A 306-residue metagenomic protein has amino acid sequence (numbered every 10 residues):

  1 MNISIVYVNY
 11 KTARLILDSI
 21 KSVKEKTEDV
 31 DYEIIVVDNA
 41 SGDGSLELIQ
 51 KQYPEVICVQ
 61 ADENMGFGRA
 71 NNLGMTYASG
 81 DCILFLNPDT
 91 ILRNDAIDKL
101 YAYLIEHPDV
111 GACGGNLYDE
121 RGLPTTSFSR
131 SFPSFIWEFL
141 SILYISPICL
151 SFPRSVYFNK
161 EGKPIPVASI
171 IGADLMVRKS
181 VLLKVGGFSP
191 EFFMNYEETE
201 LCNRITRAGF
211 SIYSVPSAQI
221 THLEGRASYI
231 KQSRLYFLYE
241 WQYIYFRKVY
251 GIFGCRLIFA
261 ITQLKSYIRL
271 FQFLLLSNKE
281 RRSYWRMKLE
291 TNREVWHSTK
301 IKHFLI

Functional and structural regions predicted by a protein language model:
K21-D31: Short, acidic, metal-binding catalytic loop of nucleotide-sugar glycosyltransferases
S22, D38-E47, E63, R93: A conserved acidic beta->alpha catalytic loop
S45, Q60-A78, K99: Glycine-rich, basic loop-to-helix element that forms the pyrophosphate-binding segment of sugar-nucleotide handling
I83: Short aromatic/hydrophobic "clamp" motif used to bind/position activated sugar donors
N94-S127: Conserved donor NDP-sugar-binding/catalytic core segment of glycosyltransferases
F132-V167: Short, flexible, basic/aromatic active-site loop/helix in glycosyltransferases
K160-G162, A168-G187, E191-Q219: A short, conserved alpha-helix in the catalytic core of glycosyltransferases
S233-W241, I252-I306: Non-catalytic, C-terminal membrane-associated alpha-helical segments of glycosyltransferases
